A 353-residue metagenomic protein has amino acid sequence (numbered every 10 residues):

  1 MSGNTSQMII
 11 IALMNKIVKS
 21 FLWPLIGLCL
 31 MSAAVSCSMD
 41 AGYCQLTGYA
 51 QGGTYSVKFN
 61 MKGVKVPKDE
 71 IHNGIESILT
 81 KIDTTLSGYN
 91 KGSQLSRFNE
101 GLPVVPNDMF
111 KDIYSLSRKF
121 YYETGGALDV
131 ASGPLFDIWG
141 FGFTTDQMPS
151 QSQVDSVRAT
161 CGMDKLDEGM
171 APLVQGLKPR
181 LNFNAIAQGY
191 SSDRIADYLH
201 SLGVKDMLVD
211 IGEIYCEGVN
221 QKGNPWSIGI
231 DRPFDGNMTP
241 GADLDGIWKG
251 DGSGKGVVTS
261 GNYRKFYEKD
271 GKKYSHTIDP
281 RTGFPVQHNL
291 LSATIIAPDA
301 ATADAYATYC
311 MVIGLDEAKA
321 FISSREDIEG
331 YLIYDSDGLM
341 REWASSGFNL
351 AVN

Functional and structural regions predicted by a protein language model:
G3, I9-G27, S32-N353: Mature catalytic core of soluble alpha/beta enzymes
